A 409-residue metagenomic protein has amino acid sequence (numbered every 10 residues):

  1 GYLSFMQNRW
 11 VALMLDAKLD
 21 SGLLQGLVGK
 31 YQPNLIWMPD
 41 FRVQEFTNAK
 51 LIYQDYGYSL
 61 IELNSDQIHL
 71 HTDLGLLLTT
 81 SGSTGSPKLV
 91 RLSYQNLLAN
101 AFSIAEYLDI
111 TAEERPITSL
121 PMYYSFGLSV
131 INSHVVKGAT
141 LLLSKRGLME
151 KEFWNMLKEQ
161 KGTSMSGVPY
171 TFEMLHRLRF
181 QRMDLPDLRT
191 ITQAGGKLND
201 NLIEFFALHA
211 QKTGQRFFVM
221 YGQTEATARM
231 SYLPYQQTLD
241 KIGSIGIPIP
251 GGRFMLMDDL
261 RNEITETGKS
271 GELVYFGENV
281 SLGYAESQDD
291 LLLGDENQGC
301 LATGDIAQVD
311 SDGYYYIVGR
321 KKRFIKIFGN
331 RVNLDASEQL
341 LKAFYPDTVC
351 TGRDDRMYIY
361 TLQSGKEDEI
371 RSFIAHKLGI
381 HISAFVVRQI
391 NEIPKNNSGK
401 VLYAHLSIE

Functional and structural regions predicted by a protein language model:
L3, Q7-I68, D355, Q363-K366 (+1 more regions): Structural core segment of the AMP-binding/adenylate-forming
W10-V28, A139-Q160, V332-S337: ATP-dependent adenylate-forming carboxylate-activation enzymes
Y56-T79, S86, D109-R115: Conserved pre-ATP/AMP-binding loop-to-beta segment of ANL
L74-F102: Conserved AMP-binding A3 loop
L98-R115, S125-S164, I249: Conserved AMP-binding/adenylation subdomain of ANL enzymes
G162-G167, H176-D240, R253: Gly/Ser/Thr-rich phosphate-binding loop
E272-D335, A343, G352: Conserved ATP-binding/catalytic segment of the ANL
I325, Y358, F373-E409: Conserved C-terminal "lid"/linker of ANL adenylate-forming enzymes
